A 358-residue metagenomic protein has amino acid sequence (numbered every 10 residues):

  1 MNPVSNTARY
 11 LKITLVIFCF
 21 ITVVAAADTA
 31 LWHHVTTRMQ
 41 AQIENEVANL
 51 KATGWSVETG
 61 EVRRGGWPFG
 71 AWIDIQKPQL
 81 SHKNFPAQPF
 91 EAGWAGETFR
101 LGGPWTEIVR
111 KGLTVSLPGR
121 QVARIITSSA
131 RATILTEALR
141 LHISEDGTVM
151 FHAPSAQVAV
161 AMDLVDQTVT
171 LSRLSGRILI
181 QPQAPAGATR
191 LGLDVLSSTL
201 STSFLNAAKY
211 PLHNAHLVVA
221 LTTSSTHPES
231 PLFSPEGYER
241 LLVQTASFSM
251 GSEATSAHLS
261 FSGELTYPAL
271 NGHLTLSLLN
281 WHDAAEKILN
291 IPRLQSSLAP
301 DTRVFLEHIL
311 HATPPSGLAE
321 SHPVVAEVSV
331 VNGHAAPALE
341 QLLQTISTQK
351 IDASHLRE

Functional and structural regions predicted by a protein language model:
N2-F18, G60, F233-P235, T266-E358: Extended terminal
P3-E44: N-terminal type II signal-anchor transmembrane helix that functions as the membrane-insertion/stop-transfer segment
A30-H34, Q40-R64: N-terminal mature-domain "stem" immediately C-terminal to a signal peptide or N-terminal signal-anchor/transmembrane
A52-A186, L196-S198, A246-S249, F261: N-terminal beta-strand/beta-hairpin edge segment
I126, T202-F204, A285: Outer-membrane beta-barrel proteins
D163-S256: Acidic, serine/threonine- and glycine-rich low-complexity intrinsically disordered segments that serve as flexible
Q244, A257-G272: A beta-strand-loop signature enriched in Asp, Gly, Thr, and Trp that corresponds to the sialidase/neuraminidase Asp-box
